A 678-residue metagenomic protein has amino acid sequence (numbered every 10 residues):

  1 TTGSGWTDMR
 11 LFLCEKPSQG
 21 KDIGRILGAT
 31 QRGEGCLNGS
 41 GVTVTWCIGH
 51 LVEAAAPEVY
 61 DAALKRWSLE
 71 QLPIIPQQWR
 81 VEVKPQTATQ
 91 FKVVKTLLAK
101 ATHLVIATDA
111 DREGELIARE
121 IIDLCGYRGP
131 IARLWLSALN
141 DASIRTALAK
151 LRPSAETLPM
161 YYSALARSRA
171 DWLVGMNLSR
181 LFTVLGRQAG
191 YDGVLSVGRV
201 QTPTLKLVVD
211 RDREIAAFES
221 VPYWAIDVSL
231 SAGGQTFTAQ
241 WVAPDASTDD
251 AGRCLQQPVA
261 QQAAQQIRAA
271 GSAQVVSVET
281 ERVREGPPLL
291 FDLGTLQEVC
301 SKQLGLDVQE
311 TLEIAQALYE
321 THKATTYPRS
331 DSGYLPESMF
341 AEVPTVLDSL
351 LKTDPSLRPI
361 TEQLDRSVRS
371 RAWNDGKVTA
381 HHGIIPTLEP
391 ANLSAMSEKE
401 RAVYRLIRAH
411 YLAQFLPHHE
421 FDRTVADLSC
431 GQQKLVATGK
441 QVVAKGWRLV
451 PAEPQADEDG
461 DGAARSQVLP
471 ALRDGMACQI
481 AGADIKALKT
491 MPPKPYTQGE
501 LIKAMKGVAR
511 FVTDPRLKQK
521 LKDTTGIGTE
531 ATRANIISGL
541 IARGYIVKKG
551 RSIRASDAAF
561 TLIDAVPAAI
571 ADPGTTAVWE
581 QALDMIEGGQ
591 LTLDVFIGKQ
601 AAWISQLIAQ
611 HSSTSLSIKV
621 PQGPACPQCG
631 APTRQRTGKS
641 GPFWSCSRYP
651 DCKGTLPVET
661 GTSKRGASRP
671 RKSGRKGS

Functional and structural regions predicted by a protein language model:
T2-M176, P492: Intrinsically disordered, low-complexity regulatory segments
W6-F12, G33, T87, L124 (+8 more regions): Basic, low-complexity terminal or inter-domain segments flanking catalytic cores
W79-L104, L207-V208, V299-C300, R405-L412 (+1 more regions): Phosphate-interacting basic helix/loop segments used at nucleotide- and nucleic-acid interfaces
S143-V228, E281: C-terminal or mid-to-C-terminal helical accessory/interaction module adjacent to the motor/catalytic core
T248-L289, G574: Metal- or metallocofactor-binding catalytic centers and their adjacent structured scaffolds across diverse enzyme
